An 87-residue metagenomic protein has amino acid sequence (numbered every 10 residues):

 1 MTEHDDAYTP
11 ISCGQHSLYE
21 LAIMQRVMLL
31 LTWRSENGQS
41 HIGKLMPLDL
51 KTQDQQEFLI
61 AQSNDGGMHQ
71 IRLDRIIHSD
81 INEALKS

Functional and structural regions predicted by a protein language model:
M1-S87: Short glycine- and basic-residue-enriched patches
